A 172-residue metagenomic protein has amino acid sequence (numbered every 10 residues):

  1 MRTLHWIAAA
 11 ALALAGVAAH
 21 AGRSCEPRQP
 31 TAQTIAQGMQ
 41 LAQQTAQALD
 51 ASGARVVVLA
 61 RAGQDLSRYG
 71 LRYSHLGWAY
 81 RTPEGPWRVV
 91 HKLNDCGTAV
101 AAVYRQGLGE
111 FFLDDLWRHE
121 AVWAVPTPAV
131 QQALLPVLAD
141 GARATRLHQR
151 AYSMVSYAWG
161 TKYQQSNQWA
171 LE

Functional and structural regions predicted by a protein language model:
M1-I7: Bacterial N-terminal signal peptides that target proteins for export
A11-L14: Repetitive helical segments and hydrophobic/amphipathic motifs
G16-A18: N-terminal signal peptide c-region/cleavage motif recognized by signal peptidases
H20-R55: N-terminal, Lys/Arg-enriched amphipathic/low-complexity engagement segments that precede the first folded domain
C25-P30, Q37, G63-Q64, R68-E172: Acidic/His-rich structured neighborhood in mature extracellular/periplasmic domains
Q44-Y73: N-terminal carbohydrate-binding/catalytic regions of secreted carbohydrate-active enzymes
